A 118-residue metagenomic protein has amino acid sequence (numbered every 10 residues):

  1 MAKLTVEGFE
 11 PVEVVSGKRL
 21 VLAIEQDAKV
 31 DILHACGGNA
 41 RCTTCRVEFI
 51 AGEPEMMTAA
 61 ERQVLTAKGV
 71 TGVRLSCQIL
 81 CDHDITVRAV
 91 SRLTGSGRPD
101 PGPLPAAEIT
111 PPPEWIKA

Functional and structural regions predicted by a protein language model:
M1-A118: Signature of N-terminal electron-transfer/Fe-S-associated modules in redox systems
